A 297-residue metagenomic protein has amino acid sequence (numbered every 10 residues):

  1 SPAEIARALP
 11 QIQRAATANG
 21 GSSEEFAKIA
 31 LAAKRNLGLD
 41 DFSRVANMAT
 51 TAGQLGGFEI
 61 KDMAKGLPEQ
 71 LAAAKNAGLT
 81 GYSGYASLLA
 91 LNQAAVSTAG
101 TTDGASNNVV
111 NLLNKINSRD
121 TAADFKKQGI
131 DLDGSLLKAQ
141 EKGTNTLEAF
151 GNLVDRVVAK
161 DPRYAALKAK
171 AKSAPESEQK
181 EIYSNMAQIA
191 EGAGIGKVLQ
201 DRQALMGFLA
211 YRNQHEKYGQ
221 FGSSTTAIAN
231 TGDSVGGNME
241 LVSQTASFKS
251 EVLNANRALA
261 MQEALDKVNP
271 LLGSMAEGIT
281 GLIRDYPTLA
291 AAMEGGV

Functional and structural regions predicted by a protein language model:
E4-G53, A64-A72, Y85-V268: Alpha-helical architecture feature
L31, K75-N76, G278, V297: Small-residue-rich, membrane-active alpha-helical segments
I60: All-alpha helical catalytic cores of prenyl diphosphate-utilizing isoprenoid enzymes
P270-V297: Low-complexity, glycine/alanine-rich, low-charge segments that are largely flexible
